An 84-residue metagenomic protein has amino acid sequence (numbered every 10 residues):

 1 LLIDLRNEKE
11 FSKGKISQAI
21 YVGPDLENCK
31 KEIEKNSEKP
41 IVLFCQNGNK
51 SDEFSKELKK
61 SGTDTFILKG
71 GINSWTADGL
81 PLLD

Functional and structural regions predicted by a protein language model:
L2-D4: Structural scaffold elements adjacent to functional motifs in cytosolic proteins
E8-P40, Q46-D84: Rhodanese-like catalytic fold shared by cysteine-dependent sulfurtransferases and DSP/PTP-type phosphatases
